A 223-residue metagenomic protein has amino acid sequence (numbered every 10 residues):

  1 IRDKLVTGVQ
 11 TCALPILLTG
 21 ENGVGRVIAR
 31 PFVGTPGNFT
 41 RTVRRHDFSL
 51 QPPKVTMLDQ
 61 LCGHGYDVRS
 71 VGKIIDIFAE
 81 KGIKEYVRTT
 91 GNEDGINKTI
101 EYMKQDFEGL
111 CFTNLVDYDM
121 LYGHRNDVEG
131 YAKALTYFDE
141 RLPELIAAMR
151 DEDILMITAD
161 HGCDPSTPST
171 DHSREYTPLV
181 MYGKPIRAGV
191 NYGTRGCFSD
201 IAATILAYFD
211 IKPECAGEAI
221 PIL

Functional and structural regions predicted by a protein language model:
I1-C12: Single conserved hydrophobic/aromatic residue that forms the stacking wall/gate of nucleotide- or nucleobase-binding
A13, L17-N22, T42-G72, A202-Y208: Formylglycine-dependent sulfatase
G20-T42, S70-A79: A short mid-domain helix/strand-loop element embedded in enzyme catalytic domains that forms or borders the active-site
L61, E108-D117, L121, L142 (+3 more regions): Beta-strand elements within well-structured catalytic alpha/beta cores of enzymes that handle phosphate/sulfate esters
F78-K81, Q105-R141: Active-site His/acidic residue clusters
K133-H172, I205: Metal-dependent active-site segment of extracytoplasmic phospho-/sulfohydrolases and closely related
D171-K212: Substrate-binding rim/cap in mid-to-C-terminal beta-strand-loop elements of soluble/periplasmic
D210-L223: Polar, surface-exposed loop/tail segments that function as active-site lids or cofactor/substrate-recognition elements
